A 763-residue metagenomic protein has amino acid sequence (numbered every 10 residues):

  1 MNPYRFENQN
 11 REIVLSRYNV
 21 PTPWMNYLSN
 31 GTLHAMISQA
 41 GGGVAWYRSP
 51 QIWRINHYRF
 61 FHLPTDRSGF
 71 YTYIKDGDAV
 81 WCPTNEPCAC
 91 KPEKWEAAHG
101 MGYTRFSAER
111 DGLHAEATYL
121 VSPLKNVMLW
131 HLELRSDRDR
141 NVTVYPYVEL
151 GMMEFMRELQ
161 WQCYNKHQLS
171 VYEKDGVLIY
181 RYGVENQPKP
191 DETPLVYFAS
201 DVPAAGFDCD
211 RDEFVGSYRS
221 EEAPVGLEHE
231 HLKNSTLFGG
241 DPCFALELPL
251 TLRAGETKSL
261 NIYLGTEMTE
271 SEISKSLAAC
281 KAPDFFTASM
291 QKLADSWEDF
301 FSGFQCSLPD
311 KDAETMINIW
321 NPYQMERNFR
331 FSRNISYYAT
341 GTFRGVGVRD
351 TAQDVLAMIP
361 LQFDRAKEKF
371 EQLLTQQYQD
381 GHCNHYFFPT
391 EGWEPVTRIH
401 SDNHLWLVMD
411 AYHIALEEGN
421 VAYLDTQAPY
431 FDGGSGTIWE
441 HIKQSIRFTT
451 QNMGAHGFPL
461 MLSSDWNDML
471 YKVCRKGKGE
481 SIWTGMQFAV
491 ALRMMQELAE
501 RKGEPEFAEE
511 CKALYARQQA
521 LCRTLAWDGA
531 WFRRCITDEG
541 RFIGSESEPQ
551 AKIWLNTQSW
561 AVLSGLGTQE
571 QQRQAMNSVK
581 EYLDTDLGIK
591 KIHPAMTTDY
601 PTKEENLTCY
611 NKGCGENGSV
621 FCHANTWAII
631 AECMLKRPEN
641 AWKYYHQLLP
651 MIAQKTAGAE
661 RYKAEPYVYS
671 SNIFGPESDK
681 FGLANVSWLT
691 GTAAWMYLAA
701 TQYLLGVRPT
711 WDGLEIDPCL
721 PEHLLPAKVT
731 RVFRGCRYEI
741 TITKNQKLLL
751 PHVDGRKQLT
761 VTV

Functional and structural regions predicted by a protein language model:
M1-D350, D364-Q372, H413-E417, R501 (+6 more regions): Anionic coordination/interaction segments
K75, V346-T351, V355-F458, S481-A489 (+6 more regions): Aromatic-rich carbohydrate-recognition surfaces in CAZymes
G102-R105, L124-K125, M152, I438 (+3 more regions): Hydrophobic, small-residue-rich alpha-helical packing segments that form membrane-like cores
R135-R140, E270-S274, E417-F431, L492-K512 (+2 more regions): Inter-helical turn/loop segments and adjacent helix faces that build the functional surface of alpha-helical bundle
Y147, Y164, N384-H385, Q487-E604 (+3 more regions): Catalytic cores of carbohydrate-active enzymes
S336-G345, N384-N403, F431-G433, T437 (+4 more regions): Carbohydrate-binding/catalytic loop surfaces
G544-E581, C622-N625, I629-L635, Y644 (+3 more regions): Aromatic (Trp/Tyr) and acidic
P709-I742: Surface beta-strand/loop "capping" patches
